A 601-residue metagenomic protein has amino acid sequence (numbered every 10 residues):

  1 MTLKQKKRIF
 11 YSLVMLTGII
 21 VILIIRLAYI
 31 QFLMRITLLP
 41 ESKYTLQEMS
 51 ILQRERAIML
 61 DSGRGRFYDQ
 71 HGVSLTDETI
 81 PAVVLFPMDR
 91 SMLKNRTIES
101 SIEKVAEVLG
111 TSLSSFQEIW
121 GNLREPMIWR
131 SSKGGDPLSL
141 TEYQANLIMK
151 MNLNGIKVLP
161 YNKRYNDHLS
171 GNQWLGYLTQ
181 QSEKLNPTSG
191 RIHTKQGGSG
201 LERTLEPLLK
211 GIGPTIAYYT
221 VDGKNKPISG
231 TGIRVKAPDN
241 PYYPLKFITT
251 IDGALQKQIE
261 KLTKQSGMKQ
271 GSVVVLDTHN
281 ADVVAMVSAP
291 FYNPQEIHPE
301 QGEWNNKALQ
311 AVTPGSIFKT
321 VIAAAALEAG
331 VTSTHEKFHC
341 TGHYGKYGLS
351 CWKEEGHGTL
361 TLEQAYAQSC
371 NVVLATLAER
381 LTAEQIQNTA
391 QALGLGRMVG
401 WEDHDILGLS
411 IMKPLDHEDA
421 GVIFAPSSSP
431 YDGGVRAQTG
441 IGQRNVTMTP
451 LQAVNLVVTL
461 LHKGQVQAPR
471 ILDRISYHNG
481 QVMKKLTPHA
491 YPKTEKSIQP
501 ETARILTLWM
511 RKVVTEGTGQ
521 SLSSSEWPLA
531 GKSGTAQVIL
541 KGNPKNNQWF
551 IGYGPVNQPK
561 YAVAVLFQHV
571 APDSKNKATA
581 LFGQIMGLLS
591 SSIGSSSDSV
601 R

Functional and structural regions predicted by a protein language model:
M1-Q295, N388-A392, H569, K575-R601: Periplasmic/cell-envelope proteins involved in peptidoglycan metabolism and beta-lactam response
T76, R234, D277-Q310, P314 (+2 more regions): Beta-lactam-recognizing serine transpeptidase/beta-lactamase-like catalytic domain environment
A324: Extracellular glycan-interaction surfaces
T449, D573-S574: Secondary-structure boundary/capping motif
